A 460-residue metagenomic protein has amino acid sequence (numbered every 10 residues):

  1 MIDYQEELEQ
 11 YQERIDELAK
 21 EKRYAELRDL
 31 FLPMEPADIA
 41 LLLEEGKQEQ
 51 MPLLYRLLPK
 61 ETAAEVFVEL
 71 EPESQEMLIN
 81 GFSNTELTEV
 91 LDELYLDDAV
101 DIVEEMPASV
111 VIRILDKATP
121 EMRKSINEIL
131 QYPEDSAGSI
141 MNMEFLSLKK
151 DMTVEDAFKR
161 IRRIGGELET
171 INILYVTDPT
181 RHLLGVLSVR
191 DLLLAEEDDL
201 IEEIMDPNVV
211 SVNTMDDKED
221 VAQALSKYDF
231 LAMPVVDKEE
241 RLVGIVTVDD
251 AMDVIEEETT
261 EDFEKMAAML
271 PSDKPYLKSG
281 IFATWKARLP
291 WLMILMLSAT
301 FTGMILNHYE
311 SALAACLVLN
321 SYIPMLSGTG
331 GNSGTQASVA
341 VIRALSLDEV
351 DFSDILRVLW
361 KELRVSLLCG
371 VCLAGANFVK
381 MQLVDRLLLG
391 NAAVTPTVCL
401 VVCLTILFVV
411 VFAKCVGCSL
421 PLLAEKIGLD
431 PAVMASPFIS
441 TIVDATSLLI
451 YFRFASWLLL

Functional and structural regions predicted by a protein language model:
M1-L270: Hydrophobic packing positions in regular secondary-structure scaffolds
D151, E261-P431, P437-I442, I450-L460: Alpha-helical transmembrane segments and their membrane-interface boundaries that form or gate the permeation pathway
